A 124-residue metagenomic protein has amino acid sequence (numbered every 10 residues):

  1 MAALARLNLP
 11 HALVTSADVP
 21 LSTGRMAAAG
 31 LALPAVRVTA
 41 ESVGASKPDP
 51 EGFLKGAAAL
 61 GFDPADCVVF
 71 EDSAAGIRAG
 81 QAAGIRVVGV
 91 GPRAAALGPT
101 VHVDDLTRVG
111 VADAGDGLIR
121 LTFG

Functional and structural regions predicted by a protein language model:
A2-A5, L9, V19-G124: Asp-based, Mg2+/Mn2+-dependent phosphohydrolase catalytic module
T15-A17: Conserved phosphate-coupling serine/threonine residues in phosphotransfer and NTP-handling enzymes
